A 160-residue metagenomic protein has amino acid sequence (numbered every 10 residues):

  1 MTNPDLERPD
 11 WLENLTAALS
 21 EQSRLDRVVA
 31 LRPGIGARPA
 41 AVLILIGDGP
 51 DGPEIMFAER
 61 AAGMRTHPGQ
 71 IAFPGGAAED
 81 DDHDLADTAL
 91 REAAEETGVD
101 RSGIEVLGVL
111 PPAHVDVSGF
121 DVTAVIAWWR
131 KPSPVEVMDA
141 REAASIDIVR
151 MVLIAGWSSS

Functional and structural regions predicted by a protein language model:
M1-A72, A77-V135: N-terminal leader/linker segments that precede catalytic domains of diphosphate-processing enzymes
M138-S160: NUDIX/MutT-family hydrolases
